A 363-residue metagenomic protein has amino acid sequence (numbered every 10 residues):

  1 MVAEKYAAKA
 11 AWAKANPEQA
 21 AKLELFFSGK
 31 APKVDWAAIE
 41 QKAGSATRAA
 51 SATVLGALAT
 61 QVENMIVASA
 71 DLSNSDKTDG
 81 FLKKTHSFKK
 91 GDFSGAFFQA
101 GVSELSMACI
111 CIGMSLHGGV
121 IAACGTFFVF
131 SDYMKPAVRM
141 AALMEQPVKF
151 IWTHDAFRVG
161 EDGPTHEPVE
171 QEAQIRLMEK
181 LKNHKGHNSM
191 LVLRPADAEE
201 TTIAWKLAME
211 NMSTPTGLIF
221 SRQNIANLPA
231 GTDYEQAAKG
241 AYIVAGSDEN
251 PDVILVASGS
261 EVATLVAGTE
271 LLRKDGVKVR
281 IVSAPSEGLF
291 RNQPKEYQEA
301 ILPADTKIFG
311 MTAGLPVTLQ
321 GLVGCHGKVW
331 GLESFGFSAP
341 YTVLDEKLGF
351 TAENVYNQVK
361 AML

Functional and structural regions predicted by a protein language model:
V2-I219, N224-A226, S283, E299-I301 (+2 more regions): Thiamine diphosphate
R158-L177, L181-H187, T201, M209-L363: Thiamine diphosphate
